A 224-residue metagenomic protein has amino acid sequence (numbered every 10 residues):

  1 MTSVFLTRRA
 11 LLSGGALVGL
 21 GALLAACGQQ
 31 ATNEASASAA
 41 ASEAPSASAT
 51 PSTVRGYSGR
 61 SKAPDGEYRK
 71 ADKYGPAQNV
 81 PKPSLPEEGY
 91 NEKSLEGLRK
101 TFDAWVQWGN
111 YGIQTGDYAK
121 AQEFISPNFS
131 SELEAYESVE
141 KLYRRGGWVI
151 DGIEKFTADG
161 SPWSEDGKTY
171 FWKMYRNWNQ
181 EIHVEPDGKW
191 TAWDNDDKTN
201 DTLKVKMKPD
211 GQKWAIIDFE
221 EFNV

Functional and structural regions predicted by a protein language model:
M1-F5, G15-A22: Secretory targeting signals
L6, A31, A37-S58, W163-V224: Exposed beta-sheet edge and beta->alpha loop/turn motif
R8-L12: N-terminal export leaders
G19-G21, G28-G97: Juxtamembrane and targeting peptides
C27, D103-Q114, A121, T202-D218: Primarily hydrophobic membrane-targeting regions of prokaryotic envelope proteins
D72-G147: Core segments of small alpha/beta cavity-forming domains
I125-N128, Y136-E137, E154, R176-W178 (+1 more regions): A mature extracytoplasmic/lumenal domain signature
R144-S161: A short, amphipathic edge element
